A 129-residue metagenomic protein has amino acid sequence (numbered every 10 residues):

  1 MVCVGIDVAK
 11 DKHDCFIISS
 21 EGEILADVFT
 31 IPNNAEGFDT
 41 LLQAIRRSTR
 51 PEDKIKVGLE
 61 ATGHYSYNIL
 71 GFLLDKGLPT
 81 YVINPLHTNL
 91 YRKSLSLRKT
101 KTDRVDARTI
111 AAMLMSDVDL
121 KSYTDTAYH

Functional and structural regions predicted by a protein language model:
M1-H129: Phosphate- and other anionic-substrate recognition elements at nucleic-acid/protein interfaces
